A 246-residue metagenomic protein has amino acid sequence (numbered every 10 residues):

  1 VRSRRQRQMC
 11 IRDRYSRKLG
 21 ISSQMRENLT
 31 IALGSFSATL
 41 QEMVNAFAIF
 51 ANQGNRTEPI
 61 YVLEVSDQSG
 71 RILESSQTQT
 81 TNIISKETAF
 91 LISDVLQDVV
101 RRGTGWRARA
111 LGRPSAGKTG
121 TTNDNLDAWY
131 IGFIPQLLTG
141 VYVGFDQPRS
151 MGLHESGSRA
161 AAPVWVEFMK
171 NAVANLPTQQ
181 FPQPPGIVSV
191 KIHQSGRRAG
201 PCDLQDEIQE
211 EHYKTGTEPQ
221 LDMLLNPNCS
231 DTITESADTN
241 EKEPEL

Functional and structural regions predicted by a protein language model:
V1-I11: Single conserved hydrophobic/aromatic residue that forms the stacking wall/gate of nucleotide- or nucleobase-binding
Q8, G20, L96-V100, V173 (+1 more regions): Generic secondary-structure transition motif, activating predominantly at the C-termini of alpha-helices
I11, P201-D203, N228-T232: Sequence contexts marking disulfide-bonded cysteines in secreted/extracellular proteins
R12-N45, Y61: Mid-domain, small-residue-enriched loop/turn segments at the edges of structured enzyme/sensor domains
S37-K214, P219-M223: A penicillin-recognizing enzyme superfamily signal
L221, L225, C229-I233, A237: Low-complexity, Ser/Thr/Pro/Gln/Gly-biased intrinsically disordered segments associated with single-pass membrane
T234-L246: Short, low-complexity, Pro/Ser/Thr/Gly-rich segments in the mature regions of secreted, periplasmic
